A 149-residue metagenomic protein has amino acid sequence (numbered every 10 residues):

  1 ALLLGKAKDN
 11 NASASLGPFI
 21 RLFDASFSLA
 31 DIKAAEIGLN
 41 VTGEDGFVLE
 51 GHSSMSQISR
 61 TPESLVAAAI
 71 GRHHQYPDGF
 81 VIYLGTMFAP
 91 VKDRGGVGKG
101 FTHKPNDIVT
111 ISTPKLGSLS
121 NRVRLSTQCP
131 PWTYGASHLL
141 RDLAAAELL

Functional and structural regions predicted by a protein language model:
A1-A68, H73, A136-L149: Glycine-enriched loop-and-adjacent helix/strand subsegments that border the catalytic/binding cleft of enzyme cores
L4, L84, L116: Short glycine-rich loop/turn motifs that provide flexible caps or phosphate-binding loops at active sites
N11-A14, P18-I20, F88-L149: Charged, cofactor-coupling segments
V41-G43, G51-S54, A69, F80 (+4 more regions): Active-site proximal loops enriched in glycine and acidic residues that flank catalytic Cys/His/Asp and coordinate
S64-H103: A conserved acidic, glycine/proline-rich C-terminal tail/linker
